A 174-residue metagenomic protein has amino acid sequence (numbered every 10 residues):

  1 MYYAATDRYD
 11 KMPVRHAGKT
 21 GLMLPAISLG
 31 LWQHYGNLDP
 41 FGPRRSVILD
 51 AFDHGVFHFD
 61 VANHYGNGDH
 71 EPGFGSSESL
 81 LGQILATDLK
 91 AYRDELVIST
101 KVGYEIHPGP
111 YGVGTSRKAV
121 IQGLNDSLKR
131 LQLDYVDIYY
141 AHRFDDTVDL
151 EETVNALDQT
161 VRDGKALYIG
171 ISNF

Functional and structural regions predicted by a protein language model:
M1-L96, R162: N-terminal binding-site loop/beta-alpha segment at the start of enzyme catalytic domains that lines or forms
G18-G36, S99-G112, Y135-Y140: N-terminal small/glycine-rich loop or linker at the start of catalytic domains across soluble metabolic enzymes
A51, K101, R130: Conserved catalytic core of Hanks-type protein kinase domains
H58-A62, V97-T100, Y135-Y140, G170-I171: Short beta-strand segments at enzyme active-site cores
E105-F174: Glycine/proline-rich, positively charged, aromatic-decorated active-site loop/lid region on the catalytic face
